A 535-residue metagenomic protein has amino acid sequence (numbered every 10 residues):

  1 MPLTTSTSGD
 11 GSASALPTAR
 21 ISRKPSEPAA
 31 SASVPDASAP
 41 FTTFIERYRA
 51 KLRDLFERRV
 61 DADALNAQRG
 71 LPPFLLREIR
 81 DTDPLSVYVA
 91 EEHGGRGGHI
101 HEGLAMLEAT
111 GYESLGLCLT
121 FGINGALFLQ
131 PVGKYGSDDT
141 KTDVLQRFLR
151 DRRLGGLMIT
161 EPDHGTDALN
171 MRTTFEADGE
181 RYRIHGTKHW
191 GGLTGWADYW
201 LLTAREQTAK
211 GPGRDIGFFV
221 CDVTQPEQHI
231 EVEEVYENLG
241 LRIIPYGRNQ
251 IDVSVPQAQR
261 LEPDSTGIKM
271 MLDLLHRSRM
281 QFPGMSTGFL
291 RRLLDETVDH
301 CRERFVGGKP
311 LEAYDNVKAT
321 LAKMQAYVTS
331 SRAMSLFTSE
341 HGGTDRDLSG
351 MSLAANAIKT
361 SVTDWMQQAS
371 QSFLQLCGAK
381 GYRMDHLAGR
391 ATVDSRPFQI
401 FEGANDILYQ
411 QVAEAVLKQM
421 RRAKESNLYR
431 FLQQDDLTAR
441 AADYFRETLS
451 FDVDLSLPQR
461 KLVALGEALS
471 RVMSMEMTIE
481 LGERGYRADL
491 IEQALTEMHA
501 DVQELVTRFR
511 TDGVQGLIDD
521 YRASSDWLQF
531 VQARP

Functional and structural regions predicted by a protein language model:
M1-I123, T140-R150, R446-P535: Amphipathic, small/basic residue-rich leader segments at the start of a protein or domain
G9-D10, P17-R23, A379-E447, L457-P458 (+1 more regions): Glycine-rich phosphate/cofactor-binding loops in nucleotide/flavin-utilizing enzymes
D63-A64, V328-S361, L374-Q375: C-terminal helix-coil-helix/basic helical segment that borders enzyme active sites and/or dimer interfaces and provides
Y112, H189-G195, F398-F401: Glycine-rich phosphate/pyrophosphate-binding beta-alpha loops
L119-D139, G165-A168, R302: N-terminal glycine-rich flavin-associated loop
R150-T160: A short, Trp-centered hydrophobic/proline-enriched beta-strand micro-motif
H185-I230: A short core secondary-structure module
V232, Y236-Y327, R396-I407, E414-E483: Glycine-rich beta->alpha junctions and the first turn(s) of the following alpha-helix
